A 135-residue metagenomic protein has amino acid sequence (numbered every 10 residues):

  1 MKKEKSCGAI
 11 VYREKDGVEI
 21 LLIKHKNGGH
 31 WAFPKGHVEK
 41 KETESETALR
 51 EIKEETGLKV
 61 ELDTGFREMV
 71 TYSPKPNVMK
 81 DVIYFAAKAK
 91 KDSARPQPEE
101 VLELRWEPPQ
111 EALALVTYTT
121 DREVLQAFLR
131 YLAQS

Functional and structural regions predicted by a protein language model:
M1-E19: Conserved N-terminal beta-strand and adjoining loop/helix that marks the start of the Nudix/MutT-like hydrolase domain
L21-K24: Short, acidic/hydrophobic/Gly-rich beta-strand patch recurrent on exposed beta strands that often constitutes part
K26-G29, L102: Short, solvent-exposed aromatic-acidic interface loops
A32-K35: A short gly/proline-enriched turn/hairpin at secondary-structure junctions
V38-T64, E68-A127: Unchanged
R130-S135: Generic C-terminal helix-cap and adjacent flexible tail
